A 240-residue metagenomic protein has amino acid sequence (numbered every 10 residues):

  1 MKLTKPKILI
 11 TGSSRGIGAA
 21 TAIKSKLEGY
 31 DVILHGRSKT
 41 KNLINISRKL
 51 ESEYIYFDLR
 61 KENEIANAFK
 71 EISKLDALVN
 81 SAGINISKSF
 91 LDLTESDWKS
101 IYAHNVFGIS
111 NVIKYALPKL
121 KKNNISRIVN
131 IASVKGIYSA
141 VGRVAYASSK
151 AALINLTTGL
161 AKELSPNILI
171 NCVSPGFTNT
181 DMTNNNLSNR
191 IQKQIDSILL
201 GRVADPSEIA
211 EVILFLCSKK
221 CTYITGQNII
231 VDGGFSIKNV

Functional and structural regions predicted by a protein language model:
S14-R15: Conserved glycine-rich cofactor-binding loop
E28-L43: Conserved glycine-rich Rossmann-like NAD(P)H-binding loop of the short-chain dehydrogenase/reductase
I84, L91-S110, V129, Y146 (+1 more regions): Catalytic Tyr-X3-Lys loop
S89-F90, D97-K99, T183, Q194: Substrate-binding pocket helix/loop in short-chain dehydrogenase/reductase
I113, S149, T157: Active-site helix of classical SDR
P118, A161-P166, T222: Alpha-helical segment proximal to the catalytic Tyr-Lys
S133: Residue(s) in the substrate-gating loop at a strand-loop-helix junction that position the organic substrate next
Y138, L214, T225-V240: Short C-terminal tail/terminal secondary-structure segment of NAD(P)H-dependent dehydrogenase/reductase domains
